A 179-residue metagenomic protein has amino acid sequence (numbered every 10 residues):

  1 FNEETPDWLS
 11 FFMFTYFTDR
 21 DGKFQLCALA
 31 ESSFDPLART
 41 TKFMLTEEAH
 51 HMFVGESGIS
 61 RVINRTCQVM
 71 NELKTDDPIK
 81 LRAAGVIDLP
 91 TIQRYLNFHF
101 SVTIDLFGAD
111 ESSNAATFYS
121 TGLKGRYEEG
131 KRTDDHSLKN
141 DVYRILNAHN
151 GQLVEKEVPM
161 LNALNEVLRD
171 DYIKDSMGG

Functional and structural regions predicted by a protein language model:
N2-S32, F98-S101, D105-F107: Alpha-helical bundle segments that constitute or directly flank the non-heme di-iron/ferroxidase center
T5-Y16, A38, L89, Q93 (+1 more regions): Amphipathic, non-membrane alpha-helical segments in soluble helical-bundle scaffolds
Y16, R20, D35-A38, K42 (+1 more regions): Conserved structured core elements
R20-F24, H50, S57, S101 (+2 more regions): Generic structural signal for well-ordered, non-membrane alpha-helices
F24, A28-E31, F53-S60, N64 (+1 more regions): Charged/polar positions within long, soluble alpha-helices
S32-L96: Glycine- and acidic-residue-rich phosphate-binding/metal-coordinating active-site segment common to enzymes that handle
N71-G179: Extended, helix-rich structural scaffolds rather than catalytic motifs
